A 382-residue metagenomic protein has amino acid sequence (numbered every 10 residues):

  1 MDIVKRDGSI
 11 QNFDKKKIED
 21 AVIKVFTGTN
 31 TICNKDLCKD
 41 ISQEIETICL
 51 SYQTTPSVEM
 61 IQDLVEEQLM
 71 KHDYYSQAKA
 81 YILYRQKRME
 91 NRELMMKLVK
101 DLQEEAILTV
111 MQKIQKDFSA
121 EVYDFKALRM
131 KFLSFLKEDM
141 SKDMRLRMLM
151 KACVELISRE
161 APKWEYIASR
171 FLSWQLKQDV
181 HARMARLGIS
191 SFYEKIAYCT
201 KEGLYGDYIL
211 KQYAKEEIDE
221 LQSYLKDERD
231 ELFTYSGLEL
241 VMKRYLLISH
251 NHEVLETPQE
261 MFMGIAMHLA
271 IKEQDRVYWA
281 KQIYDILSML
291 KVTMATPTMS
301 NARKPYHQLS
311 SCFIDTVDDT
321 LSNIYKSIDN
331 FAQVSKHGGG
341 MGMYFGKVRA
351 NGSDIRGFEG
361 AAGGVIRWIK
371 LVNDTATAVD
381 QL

Functional and structural regions predicted by a protein language model:
M1-L382: Extended catalytic cores of very large enzyme megasubunits
